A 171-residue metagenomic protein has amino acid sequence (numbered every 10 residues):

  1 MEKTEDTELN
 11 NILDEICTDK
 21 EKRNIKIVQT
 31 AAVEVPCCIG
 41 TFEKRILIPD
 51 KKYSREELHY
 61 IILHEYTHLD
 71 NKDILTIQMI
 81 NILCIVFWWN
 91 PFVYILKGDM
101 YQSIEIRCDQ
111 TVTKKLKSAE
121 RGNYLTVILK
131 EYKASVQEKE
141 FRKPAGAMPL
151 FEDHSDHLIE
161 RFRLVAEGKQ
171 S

Functional and structural regions predicted by a protein language model:
M1-S171: Hydrophobic topogenic segments
